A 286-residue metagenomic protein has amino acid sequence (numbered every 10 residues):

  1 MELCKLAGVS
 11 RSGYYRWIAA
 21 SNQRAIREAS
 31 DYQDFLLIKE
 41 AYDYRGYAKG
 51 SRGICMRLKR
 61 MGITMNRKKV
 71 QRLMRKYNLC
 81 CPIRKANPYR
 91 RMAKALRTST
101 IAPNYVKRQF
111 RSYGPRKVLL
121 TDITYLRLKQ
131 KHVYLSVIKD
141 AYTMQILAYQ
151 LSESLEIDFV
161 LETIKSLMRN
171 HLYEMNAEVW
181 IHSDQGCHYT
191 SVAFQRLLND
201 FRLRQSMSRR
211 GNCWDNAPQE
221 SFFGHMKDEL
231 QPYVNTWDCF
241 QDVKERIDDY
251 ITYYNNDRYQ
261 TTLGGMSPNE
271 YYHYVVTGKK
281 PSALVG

Functional and structural regions predicted by a protein language model:
M1-N22, Y44-Y47, R246-G264: K/E-rich alpha-helical interaction surfaces of small helical-bundle regulatory domains
L3-C4, Y14, I38, I54 (+15 more regions): Mobile genetic element proteins and their domesticated derivatives, centered on retroelements and DNA transposons
C4, G13-G114, N212, N269-T277: Basic, flexible linker segments flanking DNA-binding modules in nucleic acid-interacting mobile-element proteins
I83-N87, W180-Q185, N199-P218, V234-C239: RNase H-like polynucleotidyl transferase catalytic core
R108-L147, E153-L155: An active-site-proximal beta-strand-loop segment
K131, Q150-E174: Active-site beta-loop-alpha junctions of metal-dependent nucleic acid enzymes, especially the RNase H-like/DDE
E174-Y189, R209, M266-N269: Acidic/histidine-rich, metal-coordinating catalytic segments
V192, N199-L203, H225-G286: C-terminal domain-tail junction helix/linker
